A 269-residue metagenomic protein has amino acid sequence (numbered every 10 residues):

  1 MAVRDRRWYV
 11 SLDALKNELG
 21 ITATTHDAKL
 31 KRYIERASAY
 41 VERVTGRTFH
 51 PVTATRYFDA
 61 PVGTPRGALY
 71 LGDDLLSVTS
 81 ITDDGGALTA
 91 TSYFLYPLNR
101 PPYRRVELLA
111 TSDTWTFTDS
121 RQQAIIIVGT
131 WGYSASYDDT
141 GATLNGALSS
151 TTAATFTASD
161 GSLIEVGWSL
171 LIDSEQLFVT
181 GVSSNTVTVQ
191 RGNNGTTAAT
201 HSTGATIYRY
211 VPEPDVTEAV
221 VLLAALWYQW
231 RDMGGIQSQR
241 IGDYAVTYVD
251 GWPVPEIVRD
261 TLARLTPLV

Functional and structural regions predicted by a protein language model:
M1-V269: Divalent metal-cofactor coordination and adjacent catalytic microenvironments
